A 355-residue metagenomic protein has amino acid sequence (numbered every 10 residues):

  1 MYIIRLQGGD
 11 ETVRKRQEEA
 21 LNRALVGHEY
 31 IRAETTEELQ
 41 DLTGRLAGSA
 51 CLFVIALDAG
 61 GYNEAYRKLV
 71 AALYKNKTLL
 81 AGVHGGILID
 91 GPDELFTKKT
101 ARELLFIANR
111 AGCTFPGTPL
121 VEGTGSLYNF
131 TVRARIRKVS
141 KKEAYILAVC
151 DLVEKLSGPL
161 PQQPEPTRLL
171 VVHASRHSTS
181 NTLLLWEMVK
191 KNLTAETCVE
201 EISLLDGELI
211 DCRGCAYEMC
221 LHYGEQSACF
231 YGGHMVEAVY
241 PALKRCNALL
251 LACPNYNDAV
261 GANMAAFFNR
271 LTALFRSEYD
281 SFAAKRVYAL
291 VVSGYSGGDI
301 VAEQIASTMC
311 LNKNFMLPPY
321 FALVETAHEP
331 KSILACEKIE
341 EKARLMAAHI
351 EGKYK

Functional and structural regions predicted by a protein language model:
M1-H177, N181-T197, Y240-R245, C253 (+1 more regions): FMN-binding flavodoxin-like domain, especially the glycine-rich phosphate-binding loop
S175-R176, L205-L209: Short, internal active-site loops enriched in acidic
M188-V189, E200-D206: Redox- and metal-dependent alpha/beta enzyme cores, enriched for Fe-S-associated oxidoreductases and cofactor-handling
L205, F230-M235, F268-F275: A general structural motif
G207-Y240: Cysteine-cluster motifs in flexible loop/terminal segments that predominantly coordinate metals
